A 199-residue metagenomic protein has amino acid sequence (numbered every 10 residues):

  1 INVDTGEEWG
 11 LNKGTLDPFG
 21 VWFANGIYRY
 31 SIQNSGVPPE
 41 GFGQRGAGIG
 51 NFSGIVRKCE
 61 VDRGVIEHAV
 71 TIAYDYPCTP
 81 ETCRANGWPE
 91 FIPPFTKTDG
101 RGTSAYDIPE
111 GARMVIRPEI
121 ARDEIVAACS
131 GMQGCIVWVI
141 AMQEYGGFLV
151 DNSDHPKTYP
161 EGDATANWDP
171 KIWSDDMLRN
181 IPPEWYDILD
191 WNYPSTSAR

Functional and structural regions predicted by a protein language model:
I1-W138, Q143, G147-S153: A surface/extracellular/periplasmic glyco- and lipid-processing/surface-interacting theme
P109-I125, W138-R199: A cross-kingdom marker for long, charged
